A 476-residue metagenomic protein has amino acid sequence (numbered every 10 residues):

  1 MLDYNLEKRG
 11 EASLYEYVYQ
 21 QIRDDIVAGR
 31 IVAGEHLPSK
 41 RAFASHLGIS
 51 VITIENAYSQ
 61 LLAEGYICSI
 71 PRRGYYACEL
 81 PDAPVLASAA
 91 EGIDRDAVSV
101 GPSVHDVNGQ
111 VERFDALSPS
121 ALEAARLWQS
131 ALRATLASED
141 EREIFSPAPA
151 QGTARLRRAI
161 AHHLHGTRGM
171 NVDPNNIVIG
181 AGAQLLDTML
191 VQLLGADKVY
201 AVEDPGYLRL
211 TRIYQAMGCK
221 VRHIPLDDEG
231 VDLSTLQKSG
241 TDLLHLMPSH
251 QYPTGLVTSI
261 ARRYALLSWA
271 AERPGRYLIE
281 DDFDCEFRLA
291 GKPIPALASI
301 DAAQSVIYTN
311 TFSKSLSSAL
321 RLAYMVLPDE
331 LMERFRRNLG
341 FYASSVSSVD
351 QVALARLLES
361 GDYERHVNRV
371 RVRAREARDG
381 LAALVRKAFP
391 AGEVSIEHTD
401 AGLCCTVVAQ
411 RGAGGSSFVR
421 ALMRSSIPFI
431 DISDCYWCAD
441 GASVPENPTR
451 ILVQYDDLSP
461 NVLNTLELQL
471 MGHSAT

Functional and structural regions predicted by a protein language model:
M1-L136, F145, E330, G340-S347 (+10 more regions): N-terminal basic, amphipathic alpha-helical segments
R72, S299-R334, V349: Active-site PLP attachment segment
R113, G180, I224, T309 (+1 more regions): Hydrophobic residues at beta-strand termini and immediately following loops that shape nucleotide-binding pockets
R142-G275, E286, K292-I300, A374: Conserved core of the PLP fold type I
P205-R209, S433-C438: Short, polar loop motifs at secondary-structure junctions
D281-D282: Walker B catalytic acidic pair
